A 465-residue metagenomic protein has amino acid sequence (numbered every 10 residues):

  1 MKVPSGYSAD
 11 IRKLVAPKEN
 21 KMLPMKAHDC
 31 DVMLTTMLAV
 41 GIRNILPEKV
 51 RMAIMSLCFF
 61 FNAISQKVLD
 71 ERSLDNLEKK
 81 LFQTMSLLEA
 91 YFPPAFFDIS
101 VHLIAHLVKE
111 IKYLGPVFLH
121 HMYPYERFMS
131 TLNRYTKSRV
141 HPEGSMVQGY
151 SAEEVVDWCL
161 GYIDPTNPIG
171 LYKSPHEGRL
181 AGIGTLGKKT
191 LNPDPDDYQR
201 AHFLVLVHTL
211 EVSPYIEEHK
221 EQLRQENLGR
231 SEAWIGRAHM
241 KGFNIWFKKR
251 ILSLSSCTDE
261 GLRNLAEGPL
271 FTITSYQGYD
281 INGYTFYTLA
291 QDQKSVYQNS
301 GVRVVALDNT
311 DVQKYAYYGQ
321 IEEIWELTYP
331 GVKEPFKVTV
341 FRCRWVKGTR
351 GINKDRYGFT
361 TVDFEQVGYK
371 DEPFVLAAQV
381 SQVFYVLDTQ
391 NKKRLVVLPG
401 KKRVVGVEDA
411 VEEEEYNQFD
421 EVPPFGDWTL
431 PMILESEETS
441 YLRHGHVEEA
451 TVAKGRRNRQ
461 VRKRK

Functional and structural regions predicted by a protein language model:
M1-K465: A structural signal for the principal folded core domain
